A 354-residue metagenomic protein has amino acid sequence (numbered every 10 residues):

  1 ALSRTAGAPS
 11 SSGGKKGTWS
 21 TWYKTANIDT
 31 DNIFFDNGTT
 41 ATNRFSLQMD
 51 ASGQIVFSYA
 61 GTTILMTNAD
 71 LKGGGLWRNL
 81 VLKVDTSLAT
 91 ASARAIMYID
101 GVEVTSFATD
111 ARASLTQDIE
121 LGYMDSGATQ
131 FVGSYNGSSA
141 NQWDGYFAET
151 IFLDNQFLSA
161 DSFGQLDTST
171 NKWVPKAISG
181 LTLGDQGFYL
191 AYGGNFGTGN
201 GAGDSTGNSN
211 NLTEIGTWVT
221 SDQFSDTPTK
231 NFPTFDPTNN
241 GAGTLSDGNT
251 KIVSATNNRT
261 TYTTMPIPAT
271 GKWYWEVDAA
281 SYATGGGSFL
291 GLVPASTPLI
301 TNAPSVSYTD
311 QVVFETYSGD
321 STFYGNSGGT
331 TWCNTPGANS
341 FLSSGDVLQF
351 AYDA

Functional and structural regions predicted by a protein language model:
A1, A89-A91, I96, A108-R112 (+2 more regions): Extended recognition patches within non-cytosolic domains
A1-G17, T63-K72, N136-S139, V174-L181 (+2 more regions): Short surface loop/edge beta-strand patches of beta-sandwich-type extracellular domains that form ligand-contact sites
A1-K15, A51-T63, S126-V132, V219-Y262: Low-complexity, glycine/proline/serine-rich flexible segments
L2-V56, L88-A91, L158-D161, I267-A269 (+2 more regions): Extracellular glycan-recognition modules
W19-N27, L80-L82, V132, F147-F152 (+5 more regions): Short hydrophobic/aromatic patches on beta-strands that form ligand-binding or substrate-lining surfaces
S20-I28, R44-D118, G325, T335-G337 (+1 more regions): Extracellular glycan-interaction surfaces
L65, D118-F147: Extracellular glycan-interaction patches encoded by glycine-rich segments
F289-V347: Glycine-aromatic-enriched beta-strand/loop faces of beta-sandwich-type recognition domains, especially lectin-like
